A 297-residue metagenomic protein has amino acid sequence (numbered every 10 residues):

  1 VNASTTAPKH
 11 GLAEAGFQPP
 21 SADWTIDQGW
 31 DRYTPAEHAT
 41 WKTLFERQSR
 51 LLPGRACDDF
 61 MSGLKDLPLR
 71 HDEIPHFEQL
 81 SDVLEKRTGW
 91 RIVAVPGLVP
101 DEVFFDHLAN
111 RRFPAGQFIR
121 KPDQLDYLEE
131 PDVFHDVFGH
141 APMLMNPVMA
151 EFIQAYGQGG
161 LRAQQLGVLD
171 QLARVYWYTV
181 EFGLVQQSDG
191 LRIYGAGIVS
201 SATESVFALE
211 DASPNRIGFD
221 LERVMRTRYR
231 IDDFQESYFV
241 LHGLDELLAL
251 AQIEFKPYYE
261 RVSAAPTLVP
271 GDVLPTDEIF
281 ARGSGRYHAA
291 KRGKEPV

Functional and structural regions predicted by a protein language model:
V1-L144, F239-V297: The feature captures two recurrent sequence modes
E78, D132, A150, Q154 (+1 more regions): Non-catalytic, well-ordered alpha-helical scaffold segments
A94-V99, E151-I153, G167-V168, D189-G190: Short coil/turn segments at secondary-structure boundaries
V133-V137, E151, A155, G183-L184 (+3 more regions): Residue-level preference for alpha-helix termini and adjacent loops
F138-A163, G167: Beta-strand-enriched cores of mature, soluble protein domains
Q158, R162-A196, S200: Extended, Lys/Arg-enriched charged tracts that mediate electrostatic binding to polyanionic substrates
I198-A264: A recognition module on extended beta-rich or small alphabeta surfaces enriched in W/G with H and D/E
